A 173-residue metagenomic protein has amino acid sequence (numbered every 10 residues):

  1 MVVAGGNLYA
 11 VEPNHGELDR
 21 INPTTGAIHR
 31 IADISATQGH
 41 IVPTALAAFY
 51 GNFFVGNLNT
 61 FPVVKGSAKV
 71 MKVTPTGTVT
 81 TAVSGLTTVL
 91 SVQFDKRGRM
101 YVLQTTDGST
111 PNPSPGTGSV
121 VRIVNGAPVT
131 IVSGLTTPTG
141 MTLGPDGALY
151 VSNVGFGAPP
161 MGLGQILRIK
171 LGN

Functional and structural regions predicted by a protein language model:
M1-L8, A36-F53, N57-T60, S67 (+4 more regions): Beta-rich, blade/repeat-based domains predominating in secreted/periplasmic proteins but also intracellular
V2, N7-D19, A32: Loop-centered beta-sheet repeat module
G6, P13-N14, P23, L58-T60 (+4 more regions): Short loop/turn segments immediately following the C-termini of beta-strands
E17-R20, A68-K72, G118-V121, L163-R168: A short loop-to-beta-strand structural motif that recurs across blades of beta-propeller domains
I21-G26, V73-T78, I123-A127, K170-N173: Short loop/turn segments that connect beta-strands within beta-propeller blades
A27-A36, G77-V83, A127-V132: A short beta-strand motif characteristic of beta-propeller blades
P111-S114: Alpha-helical adaptor scaffolds
G116-P160, G172-N173: C-terminal closing repeat unit and adjoining cap/tail of repeat-based domains
